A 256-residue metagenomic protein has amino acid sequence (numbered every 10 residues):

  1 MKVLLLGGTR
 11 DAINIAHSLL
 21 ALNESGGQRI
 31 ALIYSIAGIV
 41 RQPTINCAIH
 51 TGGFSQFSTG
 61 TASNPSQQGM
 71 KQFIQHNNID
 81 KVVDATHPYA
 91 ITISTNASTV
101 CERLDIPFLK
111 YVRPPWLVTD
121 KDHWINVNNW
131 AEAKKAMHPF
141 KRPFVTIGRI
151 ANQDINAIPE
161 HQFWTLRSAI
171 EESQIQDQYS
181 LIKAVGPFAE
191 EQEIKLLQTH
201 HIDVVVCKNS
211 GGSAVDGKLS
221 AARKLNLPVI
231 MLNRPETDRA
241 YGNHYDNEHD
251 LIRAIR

Functional and structural regions predicted by a protein language model:
M1-I36, I106, K110-K183, H249-R256: Non-catalytic interface/targeting segments
G26-Q28, N77, L104, L225: Helix C-cap/helix->beta junction micro-motif
C47-I74, K183-Q192: Glycine-rich, highly charged phosphate/nucleotide-binding loops
I49-N64, H123-A131, G242-L251: Short acidic-hydrophobic, aromatic-tinged amphipathic segments that line or gate anion-handling sites
S66-W130: Glycine/small-residue-rich loop that forms an oxyanion/phosphate-binding "nest" at active or ligand-binding sites
N78-K81, R142, D203-V204: Structural motif
V83-D84, V145, C207: Redox-cofactor binding/interface segments in oxidoreductases and associated redox assembly factors
D177-L225, I230-R234: A C-terminal functional module that forms or caps the active site or interfaces directly with catalytic machinery
